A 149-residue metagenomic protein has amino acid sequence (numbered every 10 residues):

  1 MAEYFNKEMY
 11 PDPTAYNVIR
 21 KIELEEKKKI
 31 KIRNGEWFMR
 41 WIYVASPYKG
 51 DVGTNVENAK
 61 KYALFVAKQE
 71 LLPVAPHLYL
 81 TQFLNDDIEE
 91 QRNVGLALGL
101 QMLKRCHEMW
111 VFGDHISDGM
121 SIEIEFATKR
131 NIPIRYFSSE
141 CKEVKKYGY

Functional and structural regions predicted by a protein language model:
A2-Y149: Catalytic phosphate/metal-binding cores of nucleic-acid and nucleotide-processing enzymes, i.e., regions that mediate
